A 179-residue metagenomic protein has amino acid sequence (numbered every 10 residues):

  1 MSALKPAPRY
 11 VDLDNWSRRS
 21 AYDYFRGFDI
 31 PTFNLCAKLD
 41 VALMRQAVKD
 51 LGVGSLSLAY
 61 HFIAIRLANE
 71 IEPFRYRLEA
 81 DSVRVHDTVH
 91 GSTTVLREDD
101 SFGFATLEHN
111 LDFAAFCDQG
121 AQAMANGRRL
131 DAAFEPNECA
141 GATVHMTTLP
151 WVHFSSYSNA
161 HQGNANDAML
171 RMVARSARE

Functional and structural regions predicted by a protein language model:
S2-C36, S57, T143-E179: Flexible, Gly/Pro-enriched loop and linker segments at secondary-structure and domain junctions
S2-K5, R45, A68: Cyclophilin-like peptidyl-prolyl cis-trans isomerases
G27-A47, T88-A115: Acyl/amide activation-and-transfer machinery of modular secondary-metabolite enzymes
V48-L51, M124: Hydrophobic residues in alpha-helical segments
G52, L56-A59, D112, F116: Short amphipathic alpha-helical segments
G54-G91: Hydrophobic "lid/gating" helix adjacent to the active-site nucleophile that controls access to an acyl-thioester pocket
V85-D87, E138-A140, N164-N166: A short, structural micro-pattern
R97-Y157: Helical lid/core segments from catalytic subdomains that handle acyl or acyl-like groups
